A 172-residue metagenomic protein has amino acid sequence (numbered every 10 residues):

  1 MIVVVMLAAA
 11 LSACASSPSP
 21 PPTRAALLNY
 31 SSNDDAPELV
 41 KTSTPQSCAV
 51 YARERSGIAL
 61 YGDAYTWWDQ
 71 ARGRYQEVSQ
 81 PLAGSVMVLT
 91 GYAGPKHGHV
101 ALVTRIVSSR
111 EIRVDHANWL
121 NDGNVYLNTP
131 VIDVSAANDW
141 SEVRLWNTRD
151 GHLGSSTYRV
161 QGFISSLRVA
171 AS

Functional and structural regions predicted by a protein language model:
M1-I2: Bacterial N-terminal signal peptides that target proteins for export
A8-D34: Bacterial Sec signal peptide processing site at the extreme N-terminus
C14, T44-C48, L120: Functionally engaged cysteine thiol sites
L27-N33, D69-Y75, I112, W119 (+2 more regions): Bulky hydrophobic/aromatic packing residues
D34-L102, V107: Secreted/periplasmic proteins that engage bacterial cell-wall peptidoglycan
R110-S172: Aromatic- and glycine-rich peptidoglycan recognition patches
